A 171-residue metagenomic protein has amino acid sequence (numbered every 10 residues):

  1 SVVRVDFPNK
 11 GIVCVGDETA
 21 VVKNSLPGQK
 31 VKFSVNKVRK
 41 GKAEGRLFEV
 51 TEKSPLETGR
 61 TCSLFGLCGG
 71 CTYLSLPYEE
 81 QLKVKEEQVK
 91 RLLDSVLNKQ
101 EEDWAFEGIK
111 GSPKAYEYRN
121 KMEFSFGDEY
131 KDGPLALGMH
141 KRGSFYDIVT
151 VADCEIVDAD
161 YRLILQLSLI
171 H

Functional and structural regions predicted by a protein language model:
S1-I170: Accessory RNA-recognition modules of RNA-modification enzymes
